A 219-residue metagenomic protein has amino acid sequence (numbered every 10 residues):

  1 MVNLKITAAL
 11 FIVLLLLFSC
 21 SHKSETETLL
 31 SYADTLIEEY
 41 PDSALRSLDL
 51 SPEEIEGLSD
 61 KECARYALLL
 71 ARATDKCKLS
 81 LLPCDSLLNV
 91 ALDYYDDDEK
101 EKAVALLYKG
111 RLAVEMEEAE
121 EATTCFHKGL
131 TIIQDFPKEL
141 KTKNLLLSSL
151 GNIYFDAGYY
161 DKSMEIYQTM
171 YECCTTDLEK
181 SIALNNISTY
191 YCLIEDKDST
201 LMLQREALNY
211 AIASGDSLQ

Functional and structural regions predicted by a protein language model:
M1-A8: Bacterial N-terminal signal peptides that target proteins for export
A8-L17: Bacterial N-terminal signal peptides
C20-Q219: A "functional boundary" signal
